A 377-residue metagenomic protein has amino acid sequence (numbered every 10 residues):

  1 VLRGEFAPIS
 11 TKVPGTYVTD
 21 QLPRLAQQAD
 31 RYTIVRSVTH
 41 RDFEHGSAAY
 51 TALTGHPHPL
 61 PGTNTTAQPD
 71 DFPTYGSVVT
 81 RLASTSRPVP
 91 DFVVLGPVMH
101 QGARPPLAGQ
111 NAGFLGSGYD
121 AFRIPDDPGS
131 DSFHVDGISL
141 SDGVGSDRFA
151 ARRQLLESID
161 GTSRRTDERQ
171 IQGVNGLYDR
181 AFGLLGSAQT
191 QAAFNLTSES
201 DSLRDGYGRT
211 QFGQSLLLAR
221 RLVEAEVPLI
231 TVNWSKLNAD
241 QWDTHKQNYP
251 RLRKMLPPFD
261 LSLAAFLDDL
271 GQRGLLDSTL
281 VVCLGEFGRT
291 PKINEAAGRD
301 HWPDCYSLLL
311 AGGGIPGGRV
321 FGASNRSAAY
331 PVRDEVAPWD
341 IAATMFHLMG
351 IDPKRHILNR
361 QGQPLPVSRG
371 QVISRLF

Functional and structural regions predicted by a protein language model:
V1-F377: Ligand-binding pockets and gating/stacking loops
